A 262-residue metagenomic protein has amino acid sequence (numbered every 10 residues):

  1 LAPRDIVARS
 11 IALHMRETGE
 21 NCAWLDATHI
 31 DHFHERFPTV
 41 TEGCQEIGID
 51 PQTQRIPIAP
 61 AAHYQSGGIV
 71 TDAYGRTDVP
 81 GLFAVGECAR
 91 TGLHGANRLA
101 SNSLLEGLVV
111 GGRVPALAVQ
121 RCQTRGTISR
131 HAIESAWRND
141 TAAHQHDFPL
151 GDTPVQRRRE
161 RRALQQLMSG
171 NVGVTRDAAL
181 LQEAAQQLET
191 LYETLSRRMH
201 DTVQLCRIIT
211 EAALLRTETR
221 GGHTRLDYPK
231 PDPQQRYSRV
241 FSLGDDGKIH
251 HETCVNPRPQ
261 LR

Functional and structural regions predicted by a protein language model:
L1-I56, L108, L117-Q123, T127: An anion/pyrophosphate-binding glycine-rich loop and adjacent beta-alpha core in soluble alpha-beta enzymes
I11-H14, Y64, V70-A84, C88-R262: Glycine- and aromatic-enriched mobile tails/lids
P38-F83: FAD/FMN-dependent oxidoreductases across multiple families
